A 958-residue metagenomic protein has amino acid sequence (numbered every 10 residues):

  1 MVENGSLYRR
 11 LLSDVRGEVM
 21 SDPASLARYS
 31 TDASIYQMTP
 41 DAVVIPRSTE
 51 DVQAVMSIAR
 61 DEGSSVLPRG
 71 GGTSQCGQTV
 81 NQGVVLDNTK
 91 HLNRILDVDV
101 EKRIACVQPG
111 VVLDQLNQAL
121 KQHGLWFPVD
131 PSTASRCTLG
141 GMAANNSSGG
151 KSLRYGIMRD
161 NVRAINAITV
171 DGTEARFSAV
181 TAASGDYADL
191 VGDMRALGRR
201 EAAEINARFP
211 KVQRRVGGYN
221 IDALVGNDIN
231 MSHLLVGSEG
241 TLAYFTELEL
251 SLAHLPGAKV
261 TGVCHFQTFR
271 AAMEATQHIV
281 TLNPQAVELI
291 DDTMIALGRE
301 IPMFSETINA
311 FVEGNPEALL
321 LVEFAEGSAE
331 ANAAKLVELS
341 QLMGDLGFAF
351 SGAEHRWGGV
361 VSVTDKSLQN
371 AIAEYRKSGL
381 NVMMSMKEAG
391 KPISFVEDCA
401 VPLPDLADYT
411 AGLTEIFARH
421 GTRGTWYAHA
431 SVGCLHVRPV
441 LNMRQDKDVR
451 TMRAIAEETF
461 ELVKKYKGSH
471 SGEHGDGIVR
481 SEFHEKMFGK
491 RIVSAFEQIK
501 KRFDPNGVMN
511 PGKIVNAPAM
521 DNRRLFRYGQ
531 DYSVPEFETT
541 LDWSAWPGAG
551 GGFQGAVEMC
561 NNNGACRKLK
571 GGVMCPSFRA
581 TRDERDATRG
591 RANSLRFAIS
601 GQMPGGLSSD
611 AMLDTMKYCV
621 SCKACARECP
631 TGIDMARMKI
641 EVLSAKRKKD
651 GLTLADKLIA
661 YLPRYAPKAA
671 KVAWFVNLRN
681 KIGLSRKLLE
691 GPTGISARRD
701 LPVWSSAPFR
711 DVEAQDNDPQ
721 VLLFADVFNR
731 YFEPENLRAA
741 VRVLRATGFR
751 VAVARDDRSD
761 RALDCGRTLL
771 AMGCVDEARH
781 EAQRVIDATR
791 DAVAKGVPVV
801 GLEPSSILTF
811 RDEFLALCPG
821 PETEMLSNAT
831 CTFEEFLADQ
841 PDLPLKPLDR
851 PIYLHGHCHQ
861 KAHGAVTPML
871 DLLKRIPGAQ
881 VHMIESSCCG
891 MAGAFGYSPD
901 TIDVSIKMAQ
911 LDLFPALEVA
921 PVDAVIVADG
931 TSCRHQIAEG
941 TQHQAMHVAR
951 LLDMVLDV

Functional and structural regions predicted by a protein language model:
M1-D61, G71-R103, Y155, T241-K259 (+4 more regions): N-terminal flexible segment immediately upstream of the FAD-binding catalytic core in FAD-dependent oxidoreductases
L11, S34-V66, V84, N88-P131 (+6 more regions): N-terminal glycine-rich flavin-associated loop
S34, M142-A144, S148, S152-M158 (+4 more regions): C-terminal substrate-binding/cap subdomain adjacent to the FAD-binding core in PCMH-type and related FAD-linked
S74-G77, T133-G140, Q213-N220, L224 (+15 more regions): A glycine-rich phosphate-binding loop feature that marks nucleotide/adenosyl-phosphate handling sites
G226-L242, L255, V260, Q267-L282 (+11 more regions): Long hydrophobic segments that form regular secondary structure
L248-L250, L282-G390, G424, A428-A430 (+6 more regions): Terminal amphipathic helices with adjacent charged low-complexity linkers/tails
S385, A389-G390, K465-H470, G477-Y618 (+5 more regions): Ferredoxin-type iron-sulfur electron-transfer modules and their immediate structural context
D504, P511, A636-V958: Iron-sulfur cluster-binding electron-transfer modules in prokaryotic oxidoreductases
